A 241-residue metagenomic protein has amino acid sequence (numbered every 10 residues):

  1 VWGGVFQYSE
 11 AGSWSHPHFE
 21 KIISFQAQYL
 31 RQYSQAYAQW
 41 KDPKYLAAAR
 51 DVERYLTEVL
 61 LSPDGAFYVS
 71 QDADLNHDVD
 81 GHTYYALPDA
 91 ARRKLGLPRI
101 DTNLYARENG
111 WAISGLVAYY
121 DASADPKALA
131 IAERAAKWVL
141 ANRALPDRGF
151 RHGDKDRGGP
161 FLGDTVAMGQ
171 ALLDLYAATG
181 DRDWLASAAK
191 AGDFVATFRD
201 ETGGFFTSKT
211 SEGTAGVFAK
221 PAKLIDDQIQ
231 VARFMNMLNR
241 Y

Functional and structural regions predicted by a protein language model:
V1-Y241: Glycan-recognition and catalytic cores of secretory/periplasmic carbohydrate-active enzymes
